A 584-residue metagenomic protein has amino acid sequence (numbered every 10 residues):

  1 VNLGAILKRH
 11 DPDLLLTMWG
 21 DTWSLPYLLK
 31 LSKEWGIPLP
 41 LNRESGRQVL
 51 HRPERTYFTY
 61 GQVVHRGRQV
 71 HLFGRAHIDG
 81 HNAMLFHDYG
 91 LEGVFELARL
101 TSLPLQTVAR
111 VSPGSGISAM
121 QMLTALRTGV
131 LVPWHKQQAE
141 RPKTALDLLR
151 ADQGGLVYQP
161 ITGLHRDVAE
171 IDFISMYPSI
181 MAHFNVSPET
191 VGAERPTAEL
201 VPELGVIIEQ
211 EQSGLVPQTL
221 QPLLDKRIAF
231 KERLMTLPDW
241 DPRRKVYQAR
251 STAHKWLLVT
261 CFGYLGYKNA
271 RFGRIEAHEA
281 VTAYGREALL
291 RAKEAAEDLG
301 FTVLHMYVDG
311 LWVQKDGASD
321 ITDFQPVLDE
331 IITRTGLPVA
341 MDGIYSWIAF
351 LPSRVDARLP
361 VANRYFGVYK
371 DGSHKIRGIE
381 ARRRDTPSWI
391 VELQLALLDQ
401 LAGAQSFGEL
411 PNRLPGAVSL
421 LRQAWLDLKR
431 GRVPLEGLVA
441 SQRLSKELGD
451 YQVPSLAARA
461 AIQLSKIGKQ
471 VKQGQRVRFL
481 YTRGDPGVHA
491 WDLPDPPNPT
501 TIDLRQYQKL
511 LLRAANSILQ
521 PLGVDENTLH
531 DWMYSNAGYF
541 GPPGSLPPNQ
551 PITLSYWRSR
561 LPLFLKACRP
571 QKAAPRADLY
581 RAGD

Functional and structural regions predicted by a protein language model:
V1, D79, E211-A270: Active-site cores of enzymes that catalyze phosphoryl transfer or operate on phosphate-rich substrates
V1-L91: Conserved DEDDh/DEDDy metal-dependent 3′-5′ exonuclease domain
L7-L15, H71-M84, R99-V108, R271-F272 (+3 more regions): Conserved alpha/beta enzyme-core scaffolds, especially Rossmann-like or related mixed alpha/beta domains that build
I37-R43, E92-A98, N185-P196: Cytochrome P450 catalytic domain signature, combining two hallmark sequence patches
H65-V130: Extended catalytic-interface subdomain
P104-A193, P242, V246, R250 (+4 more regions): DNA-dependent DNA polymerase catalytic subunits
E194-I207, E211-Q212: Conserved phosphoryl-transfer catalytic core
Y264-A283: Gly-rich Lys/Arg/Thr-decorated short loops/hinges at beta-loop-alpha junctions or inter-strand turns that position
